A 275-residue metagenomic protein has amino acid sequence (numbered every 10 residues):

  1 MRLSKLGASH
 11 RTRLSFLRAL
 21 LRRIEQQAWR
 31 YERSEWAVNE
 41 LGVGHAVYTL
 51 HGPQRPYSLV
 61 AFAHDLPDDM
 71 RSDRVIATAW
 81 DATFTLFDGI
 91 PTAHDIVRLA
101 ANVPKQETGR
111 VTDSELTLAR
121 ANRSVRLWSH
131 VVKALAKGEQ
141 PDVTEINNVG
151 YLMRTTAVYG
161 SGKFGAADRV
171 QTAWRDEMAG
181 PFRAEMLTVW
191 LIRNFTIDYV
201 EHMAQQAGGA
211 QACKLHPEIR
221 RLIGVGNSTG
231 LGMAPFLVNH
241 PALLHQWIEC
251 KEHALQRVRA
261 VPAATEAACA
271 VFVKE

Functional and structural regions predicted by a protein language model:
M1-L3, A77-E275: Mixed-charge, Lys/Arg-enriched low-complexity segments
M1-R11: N-terminal trafficking/processing presequences and adjacent post-cleavage segments of proteins routed to secretion
K5-L6, S15, N39, V43 (+1 more regions): Residue-level signal for functionally critical sites in structured catalytic/ligand-binding pockets
S9-R33: Amphipathic alpha-helical segments
I24-T78: Amphipathic, interaction-prone secondary-structure segments
